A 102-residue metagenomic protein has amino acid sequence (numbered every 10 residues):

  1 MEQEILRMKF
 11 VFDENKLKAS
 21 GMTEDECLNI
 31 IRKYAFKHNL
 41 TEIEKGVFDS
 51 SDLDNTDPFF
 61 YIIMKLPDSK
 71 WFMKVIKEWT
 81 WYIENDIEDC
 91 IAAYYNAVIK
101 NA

Functional and structural regions predicted by a protein language model:
E2-L28, R32-Y34, L66: Long, contiguous binding/interaction regions
L6-M8, I30, E44, N55 (+2 more regions): A general marker of short, structured functional hotspots
K9, D49, T80-Y82: Residues in well-ordered beta-strands of folded domains
D13-N15, L53, E84-D86: Generic structural motif
E24, D52-N55, T80: Intrinsic-disorder-associated interaction segments
F36-V75: Short, intrinsically disordered low-complexity segments
Y61-A97: Short, mixed-charge low-complexity intrinsically disordered segments
N101-A102: Extended, alpha-helix-rich binding/interface surfaces that flank or overlap catalytic cores and mediate recognition
